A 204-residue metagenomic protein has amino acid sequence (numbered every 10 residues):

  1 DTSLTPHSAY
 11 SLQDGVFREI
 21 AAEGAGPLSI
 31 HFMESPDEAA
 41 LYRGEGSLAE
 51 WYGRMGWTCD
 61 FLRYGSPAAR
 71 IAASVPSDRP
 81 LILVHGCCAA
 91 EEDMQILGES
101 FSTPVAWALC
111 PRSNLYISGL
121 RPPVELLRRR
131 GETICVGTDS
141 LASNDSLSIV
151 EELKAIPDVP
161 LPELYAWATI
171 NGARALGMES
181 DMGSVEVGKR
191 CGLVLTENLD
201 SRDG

Functional and structural regions predicted by a protein language model:
D1-A106, S118-I134, S180: Histidine/acidic residue-rich metal-binding segments in metalloenzymes
S8, F32, R112-S113, D139-S140: Active-site metal-binding loops of divalent metal-dependent hydrolases
S11, N114-L115, A175: Residue-level marker of alpha-helix boundaries and capping positions
P36, L115, A142: Positions that flank functional sites
A73-S77, L120-N198: His/Asp/Glu-enriched, well-ordered alpha-helical/loop segment that forms or immediately abuts the divalent-metal
G86, R112, L199: Flexible loop residues that form catalytic and substrate-binding hotspots at small-molecule/glycan-binding clefts
L109: Glycine- and acidic
D200-G204: Short, Lys/Arg- and Gly-enriched loop/turn segments at beta-strand edges
